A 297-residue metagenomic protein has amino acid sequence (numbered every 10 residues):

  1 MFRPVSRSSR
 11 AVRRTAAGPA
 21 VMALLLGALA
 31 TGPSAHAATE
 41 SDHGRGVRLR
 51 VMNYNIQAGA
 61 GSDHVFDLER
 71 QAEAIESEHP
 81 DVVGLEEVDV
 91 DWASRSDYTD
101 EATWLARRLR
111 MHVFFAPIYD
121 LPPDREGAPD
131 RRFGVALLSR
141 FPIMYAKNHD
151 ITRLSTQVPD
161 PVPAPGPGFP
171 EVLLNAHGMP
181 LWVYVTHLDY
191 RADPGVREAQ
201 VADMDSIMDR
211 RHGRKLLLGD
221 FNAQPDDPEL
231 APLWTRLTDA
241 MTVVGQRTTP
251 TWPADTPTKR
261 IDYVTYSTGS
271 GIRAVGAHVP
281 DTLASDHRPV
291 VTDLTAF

Functional and structural regions predicted by a protein language model:
M1-A37: Secretory targeting and sorting signals
L49-I56, Q71-D97, L138, V172 (+6 more regions): Active-site beta-strand/loop signature of hydrolases that rely on acidic residues for catalysis
M52-Q57, L85-D89, A116-D120, R140-F141 (+9 more regions): Active-site-proximal beta-strand/loop segments in catalytic clefts of secreted hydrolases
A58-V65, L85, K147, P194 (+1 more regions): Short, solvent-exposed loop/turn elements at domain surfaces
A60-V65, V90-R95, G195, A223 (+1 more regions): Acidic-and-aromatic substrate-binding clefts and catalytic sites of carbohydrate-active enzymes
D63, V88-P180, H278: Structured beta-strand-rich core segments of catalytic domains in phosphoester-bond hydrolases
E76-P80, T99, A106-R110, F114 (+5 more regions): Sec-exported extracytoplasmic/periplasmic mature domains
R95-D97, H112-L137, V162, N222-R288: Active site of divalent-metal-dependent phosphoester/diester hydrolases
